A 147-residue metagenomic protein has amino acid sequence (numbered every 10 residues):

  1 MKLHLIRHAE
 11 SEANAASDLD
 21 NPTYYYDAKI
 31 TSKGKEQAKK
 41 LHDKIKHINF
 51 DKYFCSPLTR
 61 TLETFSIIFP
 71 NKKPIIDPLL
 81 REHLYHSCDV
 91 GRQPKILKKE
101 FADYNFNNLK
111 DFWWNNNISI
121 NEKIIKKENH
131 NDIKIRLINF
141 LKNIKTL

Functional and structural regions predicted by a protein language model:
M1-E10, D103-N107: Short coil-to-beta-strand
K2, A9-D77, L137: Active-site-proximal alpha-helix that buttresses catalytic centers in soluble enzyme cores
A13, Y24-K29, I68-I135: Phosphate-handling substructures
L141-L147: Short, intrinsically disordered, charge-balanced linker/junction segments flanking boundaries in proteins
